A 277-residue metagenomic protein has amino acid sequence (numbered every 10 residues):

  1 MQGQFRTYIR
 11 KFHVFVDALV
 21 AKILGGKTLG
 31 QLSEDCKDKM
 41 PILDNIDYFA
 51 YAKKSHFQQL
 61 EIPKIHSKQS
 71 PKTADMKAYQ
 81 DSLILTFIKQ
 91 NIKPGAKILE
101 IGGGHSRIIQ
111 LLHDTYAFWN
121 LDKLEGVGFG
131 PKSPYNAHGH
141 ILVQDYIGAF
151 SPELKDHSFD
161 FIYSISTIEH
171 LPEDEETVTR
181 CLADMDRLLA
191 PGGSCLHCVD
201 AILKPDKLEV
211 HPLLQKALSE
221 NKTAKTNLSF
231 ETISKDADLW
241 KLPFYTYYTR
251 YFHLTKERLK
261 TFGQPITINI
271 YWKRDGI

Functional and structural regions predicted by a protein language model:
C36-N91: Class I SAM-dependent methyltransferase Rossmann-like catalytic core, especially the SAM/SAH-binding loop
K93, L171-P172, L189-P191: Helix-to-beta-strand junctions that scaffold the AdoMet/dcAdoMet cofactor pocket in Class I SAM-dependent enzymes
L99, G103-F150: Class I SAM-dependent methyltransferase SAM/SAH-binding core
F150-I162: A short acidic, Gly/Pro-enriched loop at the edge of an enzyme's catalytic core that lines a small-molecule cofactor
D160-E175: A short SAM/SAH-binding and catalytic strip from SAM-dependent methyltransferases
E176-P191: A short glycine-rich, Lys/Arg-flanked "PGG" loop and its adjoining helix->strand segment in the class I
G192-D200: Conserved beta-strand signature within the Rossmann-like core of class I S-adenosyl-L-methionine
D206-L239: Conserved Class I S-adenosyl-L-methionine
